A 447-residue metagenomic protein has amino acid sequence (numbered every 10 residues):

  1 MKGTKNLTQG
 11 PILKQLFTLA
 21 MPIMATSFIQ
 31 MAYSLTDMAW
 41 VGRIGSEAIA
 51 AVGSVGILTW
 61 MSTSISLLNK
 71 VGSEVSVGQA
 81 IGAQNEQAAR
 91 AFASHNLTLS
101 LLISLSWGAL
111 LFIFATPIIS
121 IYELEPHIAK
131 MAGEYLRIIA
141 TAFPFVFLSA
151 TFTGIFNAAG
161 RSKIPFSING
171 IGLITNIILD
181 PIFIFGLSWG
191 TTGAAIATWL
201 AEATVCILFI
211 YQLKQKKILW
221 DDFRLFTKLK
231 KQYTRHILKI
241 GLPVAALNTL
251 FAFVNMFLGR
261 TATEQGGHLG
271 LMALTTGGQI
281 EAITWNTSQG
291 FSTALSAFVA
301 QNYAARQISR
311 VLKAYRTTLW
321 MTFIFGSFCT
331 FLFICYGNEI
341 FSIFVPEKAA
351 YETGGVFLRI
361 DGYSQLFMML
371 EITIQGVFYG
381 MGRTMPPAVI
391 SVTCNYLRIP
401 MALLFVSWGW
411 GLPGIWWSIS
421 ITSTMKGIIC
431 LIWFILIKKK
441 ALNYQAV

Functional and structural regions predicted by a protein language model:
M1-I23, V77-A142, G186-L242, V299-S364 (+1 more regions): Short alpha-helical transmembrane segments in multi-pass integral membrane proteins
L7-A39, R43-I44, W60-G72, L101-G108 (+5 more regions): N-terminal transmembrane alpha-helices
T18-D37, I138, S149, G172 (+5 more regions): Transmembrane helical elements of multi-pass membrane transporters/channels
I23, S27, A39, G56 (+16 more regions): Transmembrane alpha-helix boundary and packing residues in multipass membrane permease domains and related
F28, A32-A50, I119-P126, I182-W189 (+5 more regions): Helix-terminus/linker motif at the lipid-water interface of multi-pass membrane proteins
I49-A109, V146-P165, L271-C335, M368-I390: Small-residue-rich hydrophobic transmembrane alpha-helices
M61-S64, N176-P181, C206-I210, A282-N286 (+3 more regions): Hydrophobic transmembrane alpha-helices of multi-pass small-molecule transporters
K70, I138-N157, P165-L173, A194-F209 (+4 more regions): Short runs within selected transmembrane alpha-helices of multi-pass transporters and secretion channels
